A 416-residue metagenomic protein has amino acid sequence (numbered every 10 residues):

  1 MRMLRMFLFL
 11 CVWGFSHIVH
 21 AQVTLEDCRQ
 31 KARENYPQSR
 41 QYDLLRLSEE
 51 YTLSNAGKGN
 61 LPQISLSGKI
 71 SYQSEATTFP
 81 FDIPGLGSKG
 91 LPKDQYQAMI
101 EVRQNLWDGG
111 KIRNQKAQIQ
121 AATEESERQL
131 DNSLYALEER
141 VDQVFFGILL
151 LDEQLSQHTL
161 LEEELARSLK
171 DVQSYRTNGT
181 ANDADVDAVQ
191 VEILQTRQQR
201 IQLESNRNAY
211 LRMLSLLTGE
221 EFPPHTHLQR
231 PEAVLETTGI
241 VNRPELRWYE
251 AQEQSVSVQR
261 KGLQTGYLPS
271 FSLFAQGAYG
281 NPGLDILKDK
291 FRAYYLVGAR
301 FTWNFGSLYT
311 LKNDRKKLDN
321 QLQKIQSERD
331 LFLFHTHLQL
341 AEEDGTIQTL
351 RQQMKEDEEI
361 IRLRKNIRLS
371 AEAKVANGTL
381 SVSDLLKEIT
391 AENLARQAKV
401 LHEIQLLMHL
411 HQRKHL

Functional and structural regions predicted by a protein language model:
M1-Y36, L406: Bacterial Sec-dependent N-terminal signal peptides
Q22-K69, S74-A76: Start-of-domain marker
V23, D27, Y51, S133-R247 (+5 more regions): Periplasmic alpha-helical coiled-coil/stalk elements that build and connect Gram-negative outer-membrane
Q41-A56, S133, L137-S156, Y210 (+3 more regions): Amphipathic alpha-helical coiled-coil segments
Q63-D82, K89-K93, R103-N132, Q254 (+3 more regions): Small/polar (Gly/Ser/Thr/Ala-rich) solvent-exposed segments that form structured loops/beta-strands/short helices used
Q95-Q97, Q143, A188, S270 (+1 more regions): Transmembrane beta-barrel architecture of outer-membrane proteins
M99-E101, F145, L296-R300, D344: Membrane-embedded beta-strand positions in outer-membrane beta-barrel channels/transporters
L235-G280: Acidic, glycine-rich loop-and-beta core segments that form the ion-binding/anion-interacting portion of active sites
